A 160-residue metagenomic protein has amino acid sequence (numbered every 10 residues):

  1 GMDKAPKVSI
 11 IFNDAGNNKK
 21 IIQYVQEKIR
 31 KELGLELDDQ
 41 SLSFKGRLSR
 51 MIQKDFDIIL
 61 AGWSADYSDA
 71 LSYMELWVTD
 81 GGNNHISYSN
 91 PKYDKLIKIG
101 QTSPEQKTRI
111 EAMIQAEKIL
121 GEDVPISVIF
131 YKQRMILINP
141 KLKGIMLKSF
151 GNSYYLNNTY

Functional and structural regions predicted by a protein language model:
G1-A65, R134: Ligand/substrate-recognition segments at binding pockets and active sites
G1-D14, A61-G62, P104-P140: Bilobed periplasmic-binding protein-like "clamshell/Venus-flytrap" ligand-binding domains
G1-D3, R50-K54, E75-T102, Y131-Y160: Short, solvent-exposed loop/beta-turn-alpha elements that line the ligand-binding surface or hinge of extracytoplasmic
K20-E27, K31, S49, Q53 (+2 more regions): Solvent-exposed, polar/charged alpha-helical surfaces in well-ordered, non-transmembrane soluble domains, broadly
I21-Q23, A70-Y73, K141: Short, solvent-exposed loop/turn and secondary-structure capping segments
S64-S72, S87-Y93, I114: Short, basic, helix/turn surface patches
